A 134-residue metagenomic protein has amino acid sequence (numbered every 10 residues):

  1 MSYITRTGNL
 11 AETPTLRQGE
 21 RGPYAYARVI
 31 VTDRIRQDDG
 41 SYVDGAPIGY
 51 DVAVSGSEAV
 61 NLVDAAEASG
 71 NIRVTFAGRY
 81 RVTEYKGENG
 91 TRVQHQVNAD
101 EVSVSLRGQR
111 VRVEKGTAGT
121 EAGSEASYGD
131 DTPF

Functional and structural regions predicted by a protein language model:
M1-S2, T15-R21, Q37-V43, V60-D64 (+2 more regions): Acidic, gly/ser/pro-rich intrinsically disordered tails
T5-E12, V29, G70-V82, A99: OB-fold and OB-like beta-barrel modules that bind single-stranded nucleic acids
T13, T32-R36, S57, R81-Y85 (+1 more regions): Short coil/turn motifs at secondary-structure junctions
L16-D33, V93-Q96: Short aromatic-glycine-enriched beta-strand elements
P47-A53: Extracytoplasmic beta-sandwich strand-turn segments characteristic of Greek-key/jelly-roll folds
S55-T91: Beta-rich strand-turn-strand
R81-Q109: OB-fold/S1-family single-stranded nucleic acid-binding modules
